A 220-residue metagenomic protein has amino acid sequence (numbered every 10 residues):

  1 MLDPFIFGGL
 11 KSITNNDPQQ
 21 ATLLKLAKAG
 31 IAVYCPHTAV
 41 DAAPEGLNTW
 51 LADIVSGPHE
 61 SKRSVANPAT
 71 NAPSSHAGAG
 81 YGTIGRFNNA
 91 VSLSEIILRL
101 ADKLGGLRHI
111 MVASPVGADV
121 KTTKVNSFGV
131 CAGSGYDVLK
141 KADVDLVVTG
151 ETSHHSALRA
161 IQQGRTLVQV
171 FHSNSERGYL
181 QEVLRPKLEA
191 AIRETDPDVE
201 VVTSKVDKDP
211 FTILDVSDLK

Functional and structural regions predicted by a protein language model:
M1-K220: Active-site catalytic microenvironments in core metabolic enzymes, especially phosphate/sugar-handling
